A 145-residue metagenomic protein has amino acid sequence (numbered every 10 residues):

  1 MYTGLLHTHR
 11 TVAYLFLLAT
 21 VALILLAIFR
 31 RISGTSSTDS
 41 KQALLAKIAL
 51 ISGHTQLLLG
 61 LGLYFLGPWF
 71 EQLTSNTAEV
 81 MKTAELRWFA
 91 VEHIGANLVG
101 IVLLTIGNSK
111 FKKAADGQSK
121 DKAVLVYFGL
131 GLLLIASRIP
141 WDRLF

Functional and structural regions predicted by a protein language model:
M1-F145: Membrane-embedded alpha-helical bundles that constitute the cytochrome b-like, heme-associated redox core of multi-pass
